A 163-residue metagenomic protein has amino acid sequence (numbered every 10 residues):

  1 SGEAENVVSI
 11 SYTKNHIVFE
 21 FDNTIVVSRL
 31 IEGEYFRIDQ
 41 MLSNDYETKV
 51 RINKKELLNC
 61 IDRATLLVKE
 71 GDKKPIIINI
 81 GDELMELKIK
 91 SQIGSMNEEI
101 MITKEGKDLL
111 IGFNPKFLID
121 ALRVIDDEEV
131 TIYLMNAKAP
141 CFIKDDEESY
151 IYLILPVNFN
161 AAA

Functional and structural regions predicted by a protein language model:
S1-I31, Y46-A163: DNA polymerase processivity clamps
M41-D45: Short hinge/gating elements
